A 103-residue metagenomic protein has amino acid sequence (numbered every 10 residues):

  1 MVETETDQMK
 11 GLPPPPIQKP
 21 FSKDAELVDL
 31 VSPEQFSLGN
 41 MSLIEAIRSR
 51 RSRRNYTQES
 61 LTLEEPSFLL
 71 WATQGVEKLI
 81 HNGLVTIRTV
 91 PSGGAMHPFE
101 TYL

Functional and structural regions predicted by a protein language model:
M1-L103: N-terminal accessory segments that position/regulate proteins before the catalytic core
